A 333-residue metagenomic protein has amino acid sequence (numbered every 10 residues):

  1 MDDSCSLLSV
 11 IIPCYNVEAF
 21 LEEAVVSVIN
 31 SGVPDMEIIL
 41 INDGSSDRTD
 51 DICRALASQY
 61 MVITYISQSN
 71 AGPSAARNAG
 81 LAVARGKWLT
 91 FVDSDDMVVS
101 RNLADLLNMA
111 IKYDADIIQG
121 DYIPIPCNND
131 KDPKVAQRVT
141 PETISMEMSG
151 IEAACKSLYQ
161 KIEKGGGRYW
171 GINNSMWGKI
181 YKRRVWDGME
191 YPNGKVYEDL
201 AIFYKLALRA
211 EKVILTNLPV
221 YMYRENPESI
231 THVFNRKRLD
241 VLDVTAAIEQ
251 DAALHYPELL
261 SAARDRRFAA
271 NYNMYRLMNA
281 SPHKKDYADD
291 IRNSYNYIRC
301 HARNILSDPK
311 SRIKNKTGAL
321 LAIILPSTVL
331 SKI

Functional and structural regions predicted by a protein language model:
V26-D35: Short, acidic, metal-binding catalytic loop of nucleotide-sugar glycosyltransferases
S27, N42-D51, S69-A71: A conserved acidic beta->alpha catalytic loop
D35-G44, T64-S69, D93-S94: Short beta-strand/loop segment that forms part of the nucleotide-sugar
Q68-A84, M97, D105: Glycine-rich, basic loop-to-helix element that forms the pyrophosphate-binding segment of sugar-nucleotide handling
L89: Short aromatic/hydrophobic "clamp" motif used to bind/position activated sugar donors
S94-V213, E228-V233: Donor-binding/catalytic cores of nucleotide-activated saccharide and glycerol-phosphate transferases/polymerases
G194-V196, L200-F203, E211-V244, Q250 (+2 more regions): Nucleotide-sugar-dependent glycosyltransferase catalytic core
A280-I333: Membrane-interface aromatic/basic loop that binds lipid-linked glycans or pyrophosphate carriers, typified by
